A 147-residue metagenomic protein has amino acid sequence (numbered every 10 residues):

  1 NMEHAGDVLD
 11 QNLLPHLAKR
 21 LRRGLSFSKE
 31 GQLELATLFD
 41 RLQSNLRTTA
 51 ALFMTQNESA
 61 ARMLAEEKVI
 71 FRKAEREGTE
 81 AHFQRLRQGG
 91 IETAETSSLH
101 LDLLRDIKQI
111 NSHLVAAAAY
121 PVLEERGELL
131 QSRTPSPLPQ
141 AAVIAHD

Functional and structural regions predicted by a protein language model:
N1-D147: Cytosolic, long alpha-helical scaffolding segments
